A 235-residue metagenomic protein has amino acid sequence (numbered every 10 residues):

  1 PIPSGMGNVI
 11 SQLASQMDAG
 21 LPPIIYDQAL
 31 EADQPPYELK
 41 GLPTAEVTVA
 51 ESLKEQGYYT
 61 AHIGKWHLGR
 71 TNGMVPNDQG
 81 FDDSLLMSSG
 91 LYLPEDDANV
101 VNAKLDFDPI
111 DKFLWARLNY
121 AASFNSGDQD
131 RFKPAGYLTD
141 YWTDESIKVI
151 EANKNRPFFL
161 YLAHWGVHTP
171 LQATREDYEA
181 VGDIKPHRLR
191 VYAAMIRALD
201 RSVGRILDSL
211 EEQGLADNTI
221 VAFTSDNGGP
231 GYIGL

Functional and structural regions predicted by a protein language model:
P1-I2, E38-T71, F107-N155: Active-site-proximal alpha/beta segments of enzymes that process anionic O-linked groups
P1-I2, M6-Q16, H62-M74, S88-G90 (+2 more regions): Short, solvent-exposed turn/loop segments enriched in Gly/Ser/Thr/Pro and often Arg
P1-T48, S52-A61, N72, N77-S84 (+2 more regions): Active-site segment of extracytoplasmic enzymes that catalyze sulfate/phosphate-ester chemistry
I10-P36, K104-D130, T174-P186, R190: Aromatic- and acidic-residue-enriched carbohydrate-binding clefts of CAZyme catalytic domains
K54-A61, Q79-D82, N153-L160, L215-V221: Loop/turn elements at helix/coil->beta-strand transitions in domains of secreted/extracellular proteins
N72-G80, T169-R175, I184, D208-L235: Histidine-centered active-site microenvironments of extracellular/periplasmic hydrolases and transferases
N99, D144-Y192, P230-G234: Active-site His/acidic residue clusters
Y137, Y141-E151, E179-T219: A long, amphipathic alpha-helix that forms part of the scaffold/cap immediately adjacent to metal-dependent active
